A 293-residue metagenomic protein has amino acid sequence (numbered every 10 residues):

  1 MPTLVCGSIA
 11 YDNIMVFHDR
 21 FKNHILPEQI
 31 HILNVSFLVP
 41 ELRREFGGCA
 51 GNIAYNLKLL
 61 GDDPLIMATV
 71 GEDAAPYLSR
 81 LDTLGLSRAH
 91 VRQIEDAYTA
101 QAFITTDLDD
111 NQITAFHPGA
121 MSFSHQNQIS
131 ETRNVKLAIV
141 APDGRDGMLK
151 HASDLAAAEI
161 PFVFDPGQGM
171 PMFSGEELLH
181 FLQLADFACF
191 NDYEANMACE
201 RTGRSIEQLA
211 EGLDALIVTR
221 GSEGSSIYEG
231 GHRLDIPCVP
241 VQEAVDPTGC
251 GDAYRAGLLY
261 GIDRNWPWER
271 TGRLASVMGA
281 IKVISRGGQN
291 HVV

Functional and structural regions predicted by a protein language model:
M1-L65, P76: Glycine-rich phosphate/adenosyl-contacting loop at the front of the ribokinase-like
T3, D63-P64, R88, F162 (+1 more regions): Hydrophobic anchor at the start of a short beta-strand that flanks the dinucleotide cofactor-binding loop
K58, A156, D263: Gly/Ala-rich phosphate-binding loop of Rossmann-like dinucleotide-binding domains, activating on the conserved
D63-A89: A glycine-rich beta-to-alpha transition motif near the start of alpha/beta enzyme domains, typified by
M67-E72, A89-T99, D214-R220, P237: Beta-strand->loop->alpha-helix junctions that form or flank phosphate-binding loops in nucleotide-handling enzymes
A89-I94, A102-D146: Conserved phosphate-binding/catalytic loop of the ribokinase/pfkB sugar-kinase fold
K150-P237: Conserved phosphate/ATP/ADP-binding segment of small-molecule kinases
G203-V293: Conserved phosphate-binding/catalytic region of the ribokinase-like
